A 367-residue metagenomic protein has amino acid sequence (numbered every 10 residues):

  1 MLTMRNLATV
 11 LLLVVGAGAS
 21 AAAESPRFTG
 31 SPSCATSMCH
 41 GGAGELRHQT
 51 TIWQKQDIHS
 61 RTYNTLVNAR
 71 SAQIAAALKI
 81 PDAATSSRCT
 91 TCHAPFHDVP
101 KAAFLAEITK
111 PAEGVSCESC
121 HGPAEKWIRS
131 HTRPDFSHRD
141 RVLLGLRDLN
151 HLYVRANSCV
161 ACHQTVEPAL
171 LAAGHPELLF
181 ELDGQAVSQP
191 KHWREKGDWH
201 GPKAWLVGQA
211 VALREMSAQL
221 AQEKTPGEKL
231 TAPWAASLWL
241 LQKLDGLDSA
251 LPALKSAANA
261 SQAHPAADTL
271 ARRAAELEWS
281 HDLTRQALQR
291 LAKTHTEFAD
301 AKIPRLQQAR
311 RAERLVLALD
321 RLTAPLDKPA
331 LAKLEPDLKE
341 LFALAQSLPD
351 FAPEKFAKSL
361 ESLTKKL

Functional and structural regions predicted by a protein language model:
M1-L7: Positively charged n-region of N-terminal signal peptides that target proteins for export
A8-G18: Bacterial N-terminal signal peptides
E24-M38: Local sequence-structure signature of Cys/Sec-based thiol-disulfide redox active-site neighborhoods
C34-T36, C89, C117, C159: Short cysteine-rich clusters marking metal-coordination/redox-active sites
A43-A77, K101-V115, P123-E313, P349 (+1 more regions): Primarily the internal scaffold of c-type cytochrome electron-transfer domains, especially repeated/multiheme c-type
A69-K101: Long, well-ordered hydrophobic secondary-structure segments characteristic of membrane-embedded and membrane-proximal
P304-D337: Long, charged low-complexity terminal regions
K328-L367: Charge-dense, extended regions
